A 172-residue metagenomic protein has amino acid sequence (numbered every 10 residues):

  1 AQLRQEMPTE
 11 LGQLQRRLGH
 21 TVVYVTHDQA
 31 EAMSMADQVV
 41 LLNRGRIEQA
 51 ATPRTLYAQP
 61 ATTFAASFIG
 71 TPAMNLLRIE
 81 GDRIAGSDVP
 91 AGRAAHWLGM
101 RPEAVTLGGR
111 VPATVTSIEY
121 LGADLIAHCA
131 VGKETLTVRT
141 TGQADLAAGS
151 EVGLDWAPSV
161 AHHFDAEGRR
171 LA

Functional and structural regions predicted by a protein language model:
A1-A61: ABC ATPase nucleotide-binding domains
V40, W97-G99, G153: Hydrophobic beta-strand signal
E48, T116, L171-A172: Generic structural signal for well-ordered beta-strand positions
R54, A58-T116, L121, L125-L146: ATPase nucleotide-binding modules
G86-D88, A166-R169: Detector for glycine-centered tight turns/loop "hinges" at secondary-structure junctions
S159-E167: Short, Lys/Arg- and Gly-enriched loop/turn segments at beta-strand edges
